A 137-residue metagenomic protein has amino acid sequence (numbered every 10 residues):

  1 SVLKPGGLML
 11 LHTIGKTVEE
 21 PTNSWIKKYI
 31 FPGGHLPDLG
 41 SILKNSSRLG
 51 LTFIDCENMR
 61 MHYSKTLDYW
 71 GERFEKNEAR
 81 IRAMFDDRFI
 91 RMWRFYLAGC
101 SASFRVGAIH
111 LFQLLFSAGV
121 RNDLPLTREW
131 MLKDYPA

Functional and structural regions predicted by a protein language model:
S1-P5, L49: Conserved helix-to-beta-strand junction in the class I
G6-I14: Conserved beta-strand signature within the Rossmann-like core of class I S-adenosyl-L-methionine
I14-D123, L132-P136: Substrate-binding/catalytic lobe of Class I Rossmann-like enzymes that use SAM or dcSAM, i.e., the mid-to-C-terminal
T127-E129: Glycine-rich active-site/cofactor-binding loop and its immediate structural neighborhood
